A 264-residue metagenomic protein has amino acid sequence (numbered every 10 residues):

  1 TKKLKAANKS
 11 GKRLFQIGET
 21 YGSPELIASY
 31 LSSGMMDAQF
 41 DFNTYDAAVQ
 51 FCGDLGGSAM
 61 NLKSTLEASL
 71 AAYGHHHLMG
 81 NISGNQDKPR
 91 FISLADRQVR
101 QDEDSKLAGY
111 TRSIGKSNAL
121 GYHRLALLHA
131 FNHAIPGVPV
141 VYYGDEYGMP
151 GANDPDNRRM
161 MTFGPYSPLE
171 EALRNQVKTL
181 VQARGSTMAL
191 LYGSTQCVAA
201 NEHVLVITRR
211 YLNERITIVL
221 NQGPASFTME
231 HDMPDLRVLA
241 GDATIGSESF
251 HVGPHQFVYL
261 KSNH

Functional and structural regions predicted by a protein language model:
T1-I82, F131, P150-T179, R210 (+2 more regions): Active-site-proximal helices and loops of the catalytic beta/alpha 8
K9-G11, Q16-G18, G137-Y143, M188-S194: Acidic/polar loop patches that form or flank catalytic/metal-binding clefts of enzymes that bind anionic ligands
L31, G80-T111, H129-P168: Aromatic/acidic polysaccharide-binding cleft in carbohydrate-active enzymes
R112-S117: Surface-exposed cleft-lining segments at the edges of enzyme active sites
V177-T187: Amphipathic alpha-helical
V198-D232: Carbohydrate-binding surface patches
D232-A243: Solvent-exposed beta-hairpin/edge-strand motifs
G246-H264: C-terminal beta-strand-rich structural cap/linker in extracellular carbohydrate-active enzymes
